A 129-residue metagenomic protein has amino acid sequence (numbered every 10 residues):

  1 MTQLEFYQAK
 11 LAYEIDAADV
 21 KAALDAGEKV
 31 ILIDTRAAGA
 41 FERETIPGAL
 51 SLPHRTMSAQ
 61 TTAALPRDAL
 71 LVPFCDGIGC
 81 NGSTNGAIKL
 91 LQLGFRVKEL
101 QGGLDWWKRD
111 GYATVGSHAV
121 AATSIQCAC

Functional and structural regions predicted by a protein language model:
M1-L32, A37-R43, G116-C129: Flexible, polar/low-complexity N-terminal or interdomain linker segments that lie immediately upstream of folded
E28, G94-R96, Y112: Short phosphate-binding/catalytic loops that engage adenosine nucleotides
I31, L50, K98: Conserved beta-strand positions in the Rossmann-like core of class I SAM-dependent methyltransferases
F41-P47, W107: Short loop/helix-cap segments at secondary-structure boundaries that form the rim of catalytic
L50, D68, T114-H118: Short, hinge-like loop/turn segments at secondary-structure boundaries
L52-Q60: Glycine-rich, highly charged phosphate/nucleotide-binding loops
M57-S58, W106-W107, T123-S124: Short secondary-structure capping/turn micro-motifs that flank functional sites
T62-K108: Catalytic cysteine-centered active loop of the rhodanese-like fold, especially the PTP/DSP P-loop
